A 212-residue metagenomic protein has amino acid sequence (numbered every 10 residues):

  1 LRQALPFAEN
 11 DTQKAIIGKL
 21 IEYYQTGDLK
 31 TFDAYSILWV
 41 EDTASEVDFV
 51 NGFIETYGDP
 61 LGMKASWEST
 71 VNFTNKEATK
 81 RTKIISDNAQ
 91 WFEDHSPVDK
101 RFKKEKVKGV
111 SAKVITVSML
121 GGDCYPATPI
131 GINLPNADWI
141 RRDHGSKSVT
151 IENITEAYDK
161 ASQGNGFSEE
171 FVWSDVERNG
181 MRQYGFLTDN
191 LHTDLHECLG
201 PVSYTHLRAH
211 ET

Functional and structural regions predicted by a protein language model:
L1-G185, D189: Contiguous, non-catalytic segments that form substrate-binding/exosite surfaces or channel walls
I17, G200, H210: Alpha-helical and His/Cys-centered functional microenvironments
H192-Y204: Active-site recognition of the HExxH zinc-binding catalytic motif
T205-T212: Conserved small/polar residues in nucleotide/adenosyl-binding loops
